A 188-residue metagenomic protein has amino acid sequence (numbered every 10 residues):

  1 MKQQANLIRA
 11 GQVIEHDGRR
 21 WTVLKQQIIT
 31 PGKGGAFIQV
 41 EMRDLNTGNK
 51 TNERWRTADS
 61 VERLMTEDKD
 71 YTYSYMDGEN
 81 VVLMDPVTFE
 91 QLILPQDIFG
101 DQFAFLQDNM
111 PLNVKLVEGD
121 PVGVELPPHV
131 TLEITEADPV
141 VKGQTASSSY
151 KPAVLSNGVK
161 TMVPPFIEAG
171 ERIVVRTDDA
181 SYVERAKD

Functional and structural regions predicted by a protein language model:
K2-S156, K160-D188: Acidic-enriched and Gly/Ser
